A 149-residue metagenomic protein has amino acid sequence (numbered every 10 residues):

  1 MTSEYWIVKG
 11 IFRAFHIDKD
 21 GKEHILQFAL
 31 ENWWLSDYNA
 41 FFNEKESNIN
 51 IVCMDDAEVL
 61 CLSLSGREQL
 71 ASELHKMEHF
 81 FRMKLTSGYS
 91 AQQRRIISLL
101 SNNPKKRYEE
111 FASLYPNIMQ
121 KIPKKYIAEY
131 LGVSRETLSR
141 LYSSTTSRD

Functional and structural regions predicted by a protein language model:
T2-R13, D20, N32: Glycine- and acidic-residue-biased ligand/ion/polar-headgroup-sensing regions
E4-I7, E58, S98-S101: Localized chelating/binding microdomains that coordinate divalent metal ions or stabilize phosphate-bearing
D18-H24: Hydrophobic/aromatic-rich structural module bridging two neighboring secondary-structure elements via a short loop
I25-R82: Cyclic-nucleotide recognition modules
Y89-I97: Short, Lys/Arg-enriched N-terminal segment that forms or immediately precedes the first helix of a structured domain
N102-D149: Phosphate-/nucleic-acid-contacting segments
